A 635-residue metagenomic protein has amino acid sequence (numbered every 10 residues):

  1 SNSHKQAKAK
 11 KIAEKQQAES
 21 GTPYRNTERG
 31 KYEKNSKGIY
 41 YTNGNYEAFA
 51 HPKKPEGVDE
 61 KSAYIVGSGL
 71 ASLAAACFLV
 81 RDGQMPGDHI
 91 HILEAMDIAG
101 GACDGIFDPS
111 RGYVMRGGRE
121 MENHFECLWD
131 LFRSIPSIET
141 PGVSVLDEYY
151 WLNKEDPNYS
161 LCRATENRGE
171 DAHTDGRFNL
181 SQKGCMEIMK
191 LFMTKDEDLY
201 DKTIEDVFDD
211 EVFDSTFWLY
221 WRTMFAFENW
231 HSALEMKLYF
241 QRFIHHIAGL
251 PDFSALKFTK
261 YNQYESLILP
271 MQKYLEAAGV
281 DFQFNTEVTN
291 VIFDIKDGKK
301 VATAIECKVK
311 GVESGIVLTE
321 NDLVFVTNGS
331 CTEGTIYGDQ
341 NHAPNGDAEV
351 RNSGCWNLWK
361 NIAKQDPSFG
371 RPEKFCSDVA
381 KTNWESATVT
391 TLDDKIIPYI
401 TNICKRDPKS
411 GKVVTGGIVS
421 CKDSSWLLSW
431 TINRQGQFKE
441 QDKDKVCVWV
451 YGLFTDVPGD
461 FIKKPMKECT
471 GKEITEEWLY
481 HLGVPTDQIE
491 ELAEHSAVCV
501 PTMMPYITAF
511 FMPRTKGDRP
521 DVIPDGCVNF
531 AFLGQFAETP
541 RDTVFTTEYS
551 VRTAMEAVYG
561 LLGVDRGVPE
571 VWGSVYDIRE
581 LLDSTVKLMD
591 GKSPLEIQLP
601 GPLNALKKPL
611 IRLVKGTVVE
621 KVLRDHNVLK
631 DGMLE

Functional and structural regions predicted by a protein language model:
N2-A63, R81-H89, L588-E596, P600-E635: Extreme N-terminal leader/targeting segments of oxidoreductases
G67-L70: Glycine-rich Rossmann-fold phosphate-binding loop(s) that bind the pyrophosphate of adenine dinucleotide cofactors
A75-D88, Y274, A278-V280: A short, Lys/Arg-enriched amphipathic alpha-helix followed by its capping loop at the start of a domain
V80-F107: Glycine-rich FAD pyrophosphate-binding loop
R111-W151: Conserved FAD-binding subdomain of flavin-dependent enzymes
S137-H245, K257-F258: Rossmann-like flavin
Q241-L323, N328-G329, N341, D347-W356: Helical element adjacent to the flavin cofactor pocket in flavoenzyme catalytic cores
I244-T259, N321-L323, N328-M555, Y559-Y576: C-terminal segments that line or cap access tunnels to active or ligand-binding sites in enzymes and enzyme-associated
